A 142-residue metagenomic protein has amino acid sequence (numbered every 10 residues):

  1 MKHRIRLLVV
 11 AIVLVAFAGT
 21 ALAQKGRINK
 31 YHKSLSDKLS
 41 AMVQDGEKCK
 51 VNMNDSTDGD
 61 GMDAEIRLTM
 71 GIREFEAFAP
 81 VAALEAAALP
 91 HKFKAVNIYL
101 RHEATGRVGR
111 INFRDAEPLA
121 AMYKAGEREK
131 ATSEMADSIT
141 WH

Functional and structural regions predicted by a protein language model:
M1, D37-M42, E85-A86: Intrinsically disordered, low-complexity segments enriched in polar/charged residues with Gly/Pro, especially when
M1-V9: Bacterial N-terminal signal peptides that target proteins for export
V9-F17: Bacterial N-terminal signal peptides
F17-A18, Y31: Helix-centric, low-specificity signal for extended rod-like, repetitive segments
G19-A23: Sec/Tat signal peptide C-region and signal peptidase I cleavage site
Q24-M70, H91-H142: Polar/charged, Gly/Pro-rich intrinsically disordered segments
R73-K94: Short, non-transmembrane amphipathic alpha-helical segments
